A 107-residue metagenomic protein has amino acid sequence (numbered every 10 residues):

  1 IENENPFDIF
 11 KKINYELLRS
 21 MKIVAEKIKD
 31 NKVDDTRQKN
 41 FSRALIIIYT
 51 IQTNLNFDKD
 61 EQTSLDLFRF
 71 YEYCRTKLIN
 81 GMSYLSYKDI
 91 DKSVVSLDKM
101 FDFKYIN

Functional and structural regions predicted by a protein language model:
I1-K11, D35-Q38, E61-L65: Short, solvent-exposed segments of well-ordered alpha helices
I1-K29: Core of compact, soluble alpha-helical bundle domains
E26-I51: Alpha-helical segments in soluble extracytoplasmic regions
D35-S42, S64-R69, I90-S96: Short, charged, amphipathic alpha-helical segments
T50-L65: Short, solvent-exposed, charged loop/turn and helix-capping segments that join or cap alpha-helices on peripheral
S64-G81: Long, amphipathic, charge-rich alpha-helical segments that form helical bundles/coiled-coils
L78-V94: Amphipathic, charged alpha-helical scaffolds that flank and support histidine-based chemistry in signaling
D89-N107: Preference for long, well-ordered alpha-helical segments
